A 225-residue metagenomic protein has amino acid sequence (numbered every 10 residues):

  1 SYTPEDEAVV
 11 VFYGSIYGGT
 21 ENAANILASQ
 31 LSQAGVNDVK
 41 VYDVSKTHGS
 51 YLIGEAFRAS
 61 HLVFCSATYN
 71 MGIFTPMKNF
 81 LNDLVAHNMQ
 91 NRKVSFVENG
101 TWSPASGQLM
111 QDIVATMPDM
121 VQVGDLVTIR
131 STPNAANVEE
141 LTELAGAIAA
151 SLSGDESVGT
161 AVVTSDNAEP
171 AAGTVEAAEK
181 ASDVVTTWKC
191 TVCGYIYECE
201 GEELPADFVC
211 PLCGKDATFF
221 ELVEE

Functional and structural regions predicted by a protein language model:
S1-E7, I26-Y42, L52-V184, V223: FMN-binding flavodoxin-like domain, especially the glycine-rich phosphate-binding loop
F12-G14, V97: Short hydrophobic segments within beta-strands
G14, G18, N22, A34-V36: Hard-cation-handling environments
G18, T186-W188, F208: Cys/His-enriched microdomains
V175-A181, G194-G201: Short, intrinsically disordered, charge-biased short linear motifs at domain edges
C190-C193, C210-C213: Short cysteine-rich clusters marking metal-coordination/redox-active sites
C199-E200, F219-L222: Short, non-ligating residues that shape and space the ligands of small metal-coordination modules and catalytic
E200-V209: Short linker/helix segments within small regulatory modules
